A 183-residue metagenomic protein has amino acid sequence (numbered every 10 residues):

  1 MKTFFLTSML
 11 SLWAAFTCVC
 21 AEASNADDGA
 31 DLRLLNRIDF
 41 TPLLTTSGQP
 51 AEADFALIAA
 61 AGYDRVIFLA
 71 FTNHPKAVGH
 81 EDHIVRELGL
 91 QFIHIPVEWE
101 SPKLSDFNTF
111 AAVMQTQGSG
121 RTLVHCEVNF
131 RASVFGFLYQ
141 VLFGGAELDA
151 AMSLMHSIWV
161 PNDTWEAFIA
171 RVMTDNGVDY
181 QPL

Functional and structural regions predicted by a protein language model:
M1-F4: Positively charged n-region of N-terminal signal peptides that target proteins for export
T7-T17: Bacterial N-terminal signal peptides
C20-T122, F135-L183: Cys-dependent protein tyrosine phosphatase-like superfamily
H125: Short, surface-exposed ligand- or partner-binding patches at beta-edge/loop junctions that are enriched in aromatics
F130-V134: Glycine-rich nucleophile elbow surrounding the catalytic serine of serine-hydrolase chemistry
